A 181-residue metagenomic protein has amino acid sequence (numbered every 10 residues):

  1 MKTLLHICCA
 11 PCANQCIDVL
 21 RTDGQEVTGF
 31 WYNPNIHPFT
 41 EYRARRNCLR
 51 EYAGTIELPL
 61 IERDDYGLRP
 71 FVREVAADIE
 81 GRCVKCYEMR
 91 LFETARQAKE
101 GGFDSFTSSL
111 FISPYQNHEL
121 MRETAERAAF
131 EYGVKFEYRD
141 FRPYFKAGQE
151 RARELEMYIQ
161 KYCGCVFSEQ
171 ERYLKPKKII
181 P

Functional and structural regions predicted by a protein language model:
M1-P181: Nucleotide-activated chemistry modules centered on ATP-dependent adenylation/adenylyltransferase
